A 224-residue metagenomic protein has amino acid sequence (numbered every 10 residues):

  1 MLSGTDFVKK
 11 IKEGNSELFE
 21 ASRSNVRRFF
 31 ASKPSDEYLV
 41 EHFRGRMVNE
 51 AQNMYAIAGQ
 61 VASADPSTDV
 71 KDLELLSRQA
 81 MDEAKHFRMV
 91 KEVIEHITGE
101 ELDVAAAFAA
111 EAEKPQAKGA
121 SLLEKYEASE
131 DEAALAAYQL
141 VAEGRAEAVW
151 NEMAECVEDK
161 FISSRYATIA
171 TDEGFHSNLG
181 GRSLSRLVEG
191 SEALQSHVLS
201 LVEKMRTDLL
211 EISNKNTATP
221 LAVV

Functional and structural regions predicted by a protein language model:
M1-V224: Non-heme di-metal
